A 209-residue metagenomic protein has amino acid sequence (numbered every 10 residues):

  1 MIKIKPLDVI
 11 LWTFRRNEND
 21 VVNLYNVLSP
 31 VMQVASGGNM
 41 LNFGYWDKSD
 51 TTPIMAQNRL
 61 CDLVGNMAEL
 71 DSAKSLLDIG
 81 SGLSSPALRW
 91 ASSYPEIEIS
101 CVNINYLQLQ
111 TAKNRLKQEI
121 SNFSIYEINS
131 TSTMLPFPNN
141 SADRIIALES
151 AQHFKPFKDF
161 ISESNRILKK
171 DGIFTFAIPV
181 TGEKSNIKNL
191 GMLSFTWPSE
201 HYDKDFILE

Functional and structural regions predicted by a protein language model:
M1-V34: N-terminal auxiliary segments of SAM/dcSAM-dependent transferases
I54-S72: Conserved alpha-helix/loop element of class I SAM-dependent methyltransferases that forms part of the SAM/SAH-binding
S75-D78, L83-M134: Class I SAM-dependent methyltransferase SAM/SAH-binding core
T133-I145: A short acidic, Gly/Pro-enriched loop at the edge of an enzyme's catalytic core that lines a small-molecule cofactor
R144-P156: A short SAM/SAH-binding and catalytic strip from SAM-dependent methyltransferases
K158-I173: A short glycine-rich, Lys/Arg-flanked "PGG" loop and its adjoining helix->strand segment in the class I
P179-S199: Short, glycine-/aromatic-enriched active-site segment of Class I SAM-dependent methyltransferases
S199-E209: Short alpha-helix
